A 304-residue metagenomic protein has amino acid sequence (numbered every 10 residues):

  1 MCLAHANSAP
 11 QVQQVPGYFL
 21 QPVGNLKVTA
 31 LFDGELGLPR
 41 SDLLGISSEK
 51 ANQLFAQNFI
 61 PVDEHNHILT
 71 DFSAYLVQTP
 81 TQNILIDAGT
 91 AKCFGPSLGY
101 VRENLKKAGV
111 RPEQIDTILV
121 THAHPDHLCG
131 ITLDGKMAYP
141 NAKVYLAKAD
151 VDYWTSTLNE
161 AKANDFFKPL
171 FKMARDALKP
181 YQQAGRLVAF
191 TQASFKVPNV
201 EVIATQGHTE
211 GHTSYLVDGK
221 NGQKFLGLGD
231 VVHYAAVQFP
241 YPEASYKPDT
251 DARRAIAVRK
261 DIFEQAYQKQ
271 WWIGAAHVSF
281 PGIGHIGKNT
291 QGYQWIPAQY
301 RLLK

Functional and structural regions predicted by a protein language model:
L3-R102, K106, Q114-T117, G222-G229: Metallo-beta-lactamase
P16, A123-G130, F195, T209-H212 (+2 more regions): Active-site environment of divalent metal-dependent phosphoester hydrolases
N25, V77, D87, I115 (+7 more regions): Divalent metal-coordination and catalytic microenvironments
D33-G34, A88-A91, A123, A149-D150 (+4 more regions): Active-site metal-binding loops of divalent metal-dependent hydrolases
S73-A74, P96-Y145: Active-site metal-binding motif and surrounding structural segment of the metallo-beta-lactamase
G95, Y153-S156, A235-F239: Short acidic/His/Gly/Ser-rich catalytic and metal-binding motifs that mark active-site loops of diverse hydrolases
G99, K106-V110, Q114, K148-A204 (+1 more regions): Metallo-beta-lactamase
L216-K304: Cap/insert and terminal regions of metallo-dependent hydrolase folds
